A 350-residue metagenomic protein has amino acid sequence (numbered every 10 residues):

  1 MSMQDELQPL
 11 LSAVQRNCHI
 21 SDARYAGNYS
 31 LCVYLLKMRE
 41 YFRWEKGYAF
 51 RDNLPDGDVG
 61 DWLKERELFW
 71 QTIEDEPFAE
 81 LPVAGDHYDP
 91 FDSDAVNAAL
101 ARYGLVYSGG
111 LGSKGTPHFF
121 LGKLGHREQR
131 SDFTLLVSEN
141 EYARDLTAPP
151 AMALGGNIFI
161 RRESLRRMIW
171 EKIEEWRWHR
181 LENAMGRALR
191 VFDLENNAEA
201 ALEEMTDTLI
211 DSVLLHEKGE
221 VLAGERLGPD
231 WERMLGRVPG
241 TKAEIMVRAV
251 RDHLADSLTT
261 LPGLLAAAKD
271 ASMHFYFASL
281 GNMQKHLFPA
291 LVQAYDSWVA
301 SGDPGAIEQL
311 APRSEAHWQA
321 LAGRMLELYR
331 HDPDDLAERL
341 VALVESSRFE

Functional and structural regions predicted by a protein language model:
M1-G125, N197, E350: N-terminal low-structure segments adjacent to metalloprotease catalytic domains across cellular compartments
P55-D58, K64, T260-E350: Long, well-structured alpha-helical subdomains associated with metal-dependent extracellular/ecto-lumenal hydrolases
D86, A200-S212, T241-A249: Short, charged/polar micro-motifs that form catalytic or ligand-binding hotspots
N97-T147, G155-G156, S164-I169, I173 (+1 more regions): Basic, amphipathic N-terminal segments that precede the first structured/catalytic domain
Q129, E139-D207: Active-site scaffold of zinc-dependent metalloenzymes
T208-E225: Active-site recognition of the HExxH zinc-binding catalytic motif
V221-D252: Post-HEXXH active-site segment of zinc metalloproteases
R248-L264: An active-site-proximal "capping" alpha-helix that borders the catalytic cofactor pocket
